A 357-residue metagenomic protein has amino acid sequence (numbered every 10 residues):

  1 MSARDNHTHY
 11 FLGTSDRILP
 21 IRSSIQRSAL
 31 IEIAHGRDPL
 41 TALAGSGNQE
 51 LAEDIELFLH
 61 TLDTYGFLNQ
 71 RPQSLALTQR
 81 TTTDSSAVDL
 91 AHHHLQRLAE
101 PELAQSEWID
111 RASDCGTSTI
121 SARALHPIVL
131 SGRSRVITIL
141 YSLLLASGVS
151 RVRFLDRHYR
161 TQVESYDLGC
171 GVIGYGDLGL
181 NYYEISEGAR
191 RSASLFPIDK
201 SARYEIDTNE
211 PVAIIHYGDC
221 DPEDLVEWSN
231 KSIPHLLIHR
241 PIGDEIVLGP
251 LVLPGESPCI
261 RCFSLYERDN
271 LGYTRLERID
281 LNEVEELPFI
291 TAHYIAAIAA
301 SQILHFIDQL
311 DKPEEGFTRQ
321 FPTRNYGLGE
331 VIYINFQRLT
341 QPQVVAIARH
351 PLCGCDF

Functional and structural regions predicted by a protein language model:
M1-F357: Adenine nucleotide-associated cytosolic modules
